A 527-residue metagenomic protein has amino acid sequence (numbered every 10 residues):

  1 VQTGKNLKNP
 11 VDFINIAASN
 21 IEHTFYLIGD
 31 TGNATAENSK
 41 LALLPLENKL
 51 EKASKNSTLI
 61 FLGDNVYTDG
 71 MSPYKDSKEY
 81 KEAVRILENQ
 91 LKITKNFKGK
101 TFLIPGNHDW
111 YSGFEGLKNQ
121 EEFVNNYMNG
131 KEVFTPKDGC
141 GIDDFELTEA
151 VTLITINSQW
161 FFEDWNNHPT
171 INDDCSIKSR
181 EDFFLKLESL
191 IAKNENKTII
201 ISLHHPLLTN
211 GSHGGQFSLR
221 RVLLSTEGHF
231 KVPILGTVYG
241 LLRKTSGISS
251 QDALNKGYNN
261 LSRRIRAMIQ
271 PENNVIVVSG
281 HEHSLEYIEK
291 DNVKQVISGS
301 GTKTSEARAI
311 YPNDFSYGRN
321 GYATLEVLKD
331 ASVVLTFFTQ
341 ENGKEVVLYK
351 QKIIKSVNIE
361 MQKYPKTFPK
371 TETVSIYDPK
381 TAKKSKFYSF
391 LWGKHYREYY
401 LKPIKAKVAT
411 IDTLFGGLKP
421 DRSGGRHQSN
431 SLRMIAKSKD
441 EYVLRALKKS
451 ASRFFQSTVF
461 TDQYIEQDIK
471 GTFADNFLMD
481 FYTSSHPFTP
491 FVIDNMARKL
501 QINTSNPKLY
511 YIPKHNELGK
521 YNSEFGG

Functional and structural regions predicted by a protein language model:
V1-T58, L87-L103, I142-D144, I199 (+2 more regions): Acidic, histidine-bearing metal-coordination/catalytic regions of metal-dependent phosphoesterases
L27-G29, T58-D64, K100-N107, I200-H204 (+3 more regions): Active-site neighborhood of phospho(di)ester-bond hydrolases with catalytic His/Asp-centered motifs
D30-N33, V66, N172-D174, D475-S484: Second-shell loop/turn segments in exported
T31-A34, N65-D69, N107-Y111, S158-F162 (+6 more regions): Solvent-exposed loop/turn segments at secondary-structure junctions within structured extracellular/periplasmic domains
L50-M71, N196: Active-site metal-binding motif and surrounding structural segment of the metallo-beta-lactamase
G70-I199, S212-S249, N274, S284-S316 (+1 more regions): Extended active-site neighborhood of metal-dependent phosphoesterases/phosphodiesterases
E360-G424, Q428, K449: Regulatory N- and C-terminal appendages and interdomain linkers associated with kinase/kinase-like NTP transferase
V408-G527: Conserved ATP-binding subdomain of kinase catalytic cores across diverse folds
